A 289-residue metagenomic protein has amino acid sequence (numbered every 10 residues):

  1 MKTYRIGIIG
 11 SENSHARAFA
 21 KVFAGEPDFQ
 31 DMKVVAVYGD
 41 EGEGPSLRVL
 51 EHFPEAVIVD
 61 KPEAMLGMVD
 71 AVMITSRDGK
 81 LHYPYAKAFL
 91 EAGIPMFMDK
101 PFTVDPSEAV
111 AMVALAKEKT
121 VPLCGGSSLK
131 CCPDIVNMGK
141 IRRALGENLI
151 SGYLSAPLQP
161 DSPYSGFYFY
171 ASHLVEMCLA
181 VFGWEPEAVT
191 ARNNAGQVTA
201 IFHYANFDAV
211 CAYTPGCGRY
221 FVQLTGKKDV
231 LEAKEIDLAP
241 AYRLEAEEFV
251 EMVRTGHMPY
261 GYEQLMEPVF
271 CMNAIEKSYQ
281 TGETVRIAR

Functional and structural regions predicted by a protein language model:
M1-A92, K117-E118, W184, N193-N194: N-terminal glycine-/serine-/threonine-rich beta1-alpha1-beta2 phosphate-ribose binding loop of Rossmann-like
K2, E51-V57, A64-M68, V72-I74 (+1 more regions): C-terminal helix-rich "cap/oligomerization" subdomain common to oxidoreductases
I58, M96, P122-L123: Hydrophobic beta-strand scaffold residues
G93-P95, K100-P101: Short helix/strand-capping hinge loops at secondary-structure junctions that flank key functional elements
T103-D161: A contiguous active-site-proximal alpha/beta segment in oxidoreductase catalytic domains
S155-R219, E263-M266, F270: Rossmann-like dinucleotide-binding domain that binds NAD(P)(H)
C217-H257: Interdomain hinge/lid region at the active-site interface of Rossmann-like NAD(P)-dependent oxidoreductases
